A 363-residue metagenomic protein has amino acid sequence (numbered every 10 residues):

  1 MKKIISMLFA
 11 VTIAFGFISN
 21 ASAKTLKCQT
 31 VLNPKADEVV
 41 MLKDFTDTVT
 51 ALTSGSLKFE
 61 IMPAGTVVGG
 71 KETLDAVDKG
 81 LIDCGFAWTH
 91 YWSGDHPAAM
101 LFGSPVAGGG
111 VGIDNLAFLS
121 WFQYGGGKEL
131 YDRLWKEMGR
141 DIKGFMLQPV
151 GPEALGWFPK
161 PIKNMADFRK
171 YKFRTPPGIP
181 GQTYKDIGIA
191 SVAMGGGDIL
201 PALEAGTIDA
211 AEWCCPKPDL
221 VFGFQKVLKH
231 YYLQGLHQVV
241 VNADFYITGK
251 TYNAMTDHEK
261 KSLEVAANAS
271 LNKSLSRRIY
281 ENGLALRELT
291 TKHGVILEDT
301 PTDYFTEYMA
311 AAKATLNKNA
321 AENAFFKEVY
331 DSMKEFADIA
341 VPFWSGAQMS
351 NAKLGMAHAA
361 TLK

Functional and structural regions predicted by a protein language model:
M1-L8: Bacterial N-terminal signal peptides that target proteins for export
L8-G16: Bacterial N-terminal signal peptides
F15-A23: Sec/Tat signal peptide C-region and signal peptidase I cleavage site
I18, G127-E129, M146, A357: Compositionally biased, intrinsically disordered low-complexity regions
A23-F118, E137-K363: N-terminal secretory/targeting leader peptides
G126-G139: Hinge/lid segment of periplasmic solute-binding proteins
